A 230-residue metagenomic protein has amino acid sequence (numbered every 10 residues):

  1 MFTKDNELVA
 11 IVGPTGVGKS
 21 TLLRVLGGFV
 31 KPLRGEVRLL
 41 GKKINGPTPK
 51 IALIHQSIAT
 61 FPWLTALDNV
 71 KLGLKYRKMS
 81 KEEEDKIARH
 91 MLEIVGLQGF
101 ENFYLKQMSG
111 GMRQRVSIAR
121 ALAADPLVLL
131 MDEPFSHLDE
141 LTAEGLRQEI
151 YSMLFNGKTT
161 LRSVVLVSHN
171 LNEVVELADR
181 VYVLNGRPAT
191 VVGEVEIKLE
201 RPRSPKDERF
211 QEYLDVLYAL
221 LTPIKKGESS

Functional and structural regions predicted by a protein language model:
V12-P14: The feature captures the beta-strand-to-loop junction immediately N-terminal to the Walker
G27: Helix-to-loop junction immediately C-terminal to a conserved catalytic motif
G35-P47: Conserved ABC transporter NBD signature motif
L67-K75, D85, E196: Short helical segment in ABC ATPase nucleotide-binding domains corresponding to the A-loop/adjacent helical element
K71, E82-F100, E149-F155: Conserved ABC ATPase "signature" region
Y104-M108, M112: Conserved ABC ATPase signature
D125: Conserved catalytic motifs of ABC-family nucleotide-binding domains
